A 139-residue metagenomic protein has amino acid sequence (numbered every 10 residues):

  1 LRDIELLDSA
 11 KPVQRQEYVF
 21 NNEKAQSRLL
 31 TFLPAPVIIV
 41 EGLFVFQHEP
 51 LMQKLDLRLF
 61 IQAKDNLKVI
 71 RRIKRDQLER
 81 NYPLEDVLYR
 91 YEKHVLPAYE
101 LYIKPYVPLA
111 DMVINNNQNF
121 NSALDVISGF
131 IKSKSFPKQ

Functional and structural regions predicted by a protein language model:
L1-V37, L88-Y89: ATP-dependent small-molecule kinase phosphotransfer cores that center on conserved nucleotide phosphate-binding segments
D3, P50, K54, K68-R71 (+3 more regions): Alpha-helical scaffold elements adjacent to nucleotide-binding pockets in ATP/GTP-utilizing enzyme cores
D3-A10, K74-E79, F130: Conserved AAA+ ATPase "sensor/coupling" helix adjacent to the nucleotide-binding pocket
S9-K11, L33, L96-Q139: NTP-dependent small-molecule kinase module
F20-N21, E41, V95-L96: A conditional alpha-helix N-cap/helix-loop micro-motif detector
A25-L30, R80-E85, K93-P108: Replace "adjacent to P-loop NTPase cores in ATP/GTP-dependent enzymes" with "adjacent to NTP-binding cores
Q26-R80: ATP-dependent NMP and nucleoside kinases share a basic, alpha-helical "lid"
P50, F60-I61, N66, Y82-E92 (+2 more regions): Anionic, Ser/Thr-rich low-complexity intrinsically disordered regions
